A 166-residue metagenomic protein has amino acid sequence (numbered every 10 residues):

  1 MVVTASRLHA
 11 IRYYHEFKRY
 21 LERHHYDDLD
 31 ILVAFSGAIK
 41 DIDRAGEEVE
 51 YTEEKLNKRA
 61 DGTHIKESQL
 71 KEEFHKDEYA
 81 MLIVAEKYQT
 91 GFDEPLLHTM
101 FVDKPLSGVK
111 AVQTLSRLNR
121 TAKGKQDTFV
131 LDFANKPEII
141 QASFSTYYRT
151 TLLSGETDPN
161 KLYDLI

Functional and structural regions predicted by a protein language model:
M1-I166: RecA-like P-loop NTPase motor core of helicase/translocase proteins
